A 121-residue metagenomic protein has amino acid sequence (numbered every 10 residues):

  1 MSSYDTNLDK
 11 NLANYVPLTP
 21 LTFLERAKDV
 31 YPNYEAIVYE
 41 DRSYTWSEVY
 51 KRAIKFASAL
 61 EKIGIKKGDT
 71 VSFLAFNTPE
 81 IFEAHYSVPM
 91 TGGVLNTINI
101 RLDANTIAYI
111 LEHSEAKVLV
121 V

Functional and structural regions predicted by a protein language model:
M1-P17: Flexible, non-catalytic linker and terminal segments flanking ANL/adenylate-forming cores
N14-A36, K51: A short N-terminal helical cap/helix-turn-helix that marks the beginning of AMP-binding/adenylate-forming
N33-T78, F82-Y86, D103-A108, E112: Conserved AMP-binding/adenylate-forming core of the ANL superfamily
S72, V118-V120: Structural motif
G92: Structured binding elements
I98-I100: Short beta->alpha connector loops at strand-helix junctions that form conserved, small/polar/Pro-enriched
H113-K117: Active-site charged/polar residues at nucleotide-handling catalytic sites that mediate phosphoryl, nucleotidyl
